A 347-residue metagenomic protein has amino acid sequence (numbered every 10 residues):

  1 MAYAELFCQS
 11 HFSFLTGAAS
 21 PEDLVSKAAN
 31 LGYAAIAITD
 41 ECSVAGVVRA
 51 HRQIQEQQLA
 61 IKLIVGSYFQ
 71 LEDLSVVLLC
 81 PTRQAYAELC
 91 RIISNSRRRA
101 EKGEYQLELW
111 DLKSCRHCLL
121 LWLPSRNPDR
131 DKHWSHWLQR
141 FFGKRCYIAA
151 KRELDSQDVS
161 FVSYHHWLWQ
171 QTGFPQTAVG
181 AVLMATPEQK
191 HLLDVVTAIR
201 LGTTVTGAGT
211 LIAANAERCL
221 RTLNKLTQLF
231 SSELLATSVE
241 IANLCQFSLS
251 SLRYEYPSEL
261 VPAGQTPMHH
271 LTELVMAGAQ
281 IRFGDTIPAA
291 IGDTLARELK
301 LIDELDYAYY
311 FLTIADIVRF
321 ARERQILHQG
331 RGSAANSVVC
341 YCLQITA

Functional and structural regions predicted by a protein language model:
M1-S10, S20, L24-A35, A60-R152 (+4 more regions): Conserved active-site carboxylates
A4, A37, Q176-A178: Residue-level marker for buried hydrophobic side chains located in beta-strands that build the well-ordered beta-sheet
S10, I36-C42, R331, A335: Ser/Thr-glycine-rich phosphate-binding loops at phosphate-binding pockets of nucleotides, nucleotide cofactors
A18-P21, S43-I54, D131-K132, Q157-Y164: Active-site-adjacent beta->alpha loops and helix N-cap segments on the catalytic face of soluble alpha/beta enzymes
I38-V47, A150-K151: Glycine-rich, proline-tolerant flexible connector loops at the mouths of alpha/beta enzymes
V44-L59, K190-D194, Y341-A347: Glycine-rich loop at the start of a catalytic domain that most often binds anionic cofactors/ligands
Q57-L59, T172, R324: Helix C-cap/helix->beta junction micro-motif
Q84-A85, T177, V182-A185, A321 (+1 more regions): Conserved phosphate/anionic-ligand binding catalytic regions in large, soluble enzymes, centered on
